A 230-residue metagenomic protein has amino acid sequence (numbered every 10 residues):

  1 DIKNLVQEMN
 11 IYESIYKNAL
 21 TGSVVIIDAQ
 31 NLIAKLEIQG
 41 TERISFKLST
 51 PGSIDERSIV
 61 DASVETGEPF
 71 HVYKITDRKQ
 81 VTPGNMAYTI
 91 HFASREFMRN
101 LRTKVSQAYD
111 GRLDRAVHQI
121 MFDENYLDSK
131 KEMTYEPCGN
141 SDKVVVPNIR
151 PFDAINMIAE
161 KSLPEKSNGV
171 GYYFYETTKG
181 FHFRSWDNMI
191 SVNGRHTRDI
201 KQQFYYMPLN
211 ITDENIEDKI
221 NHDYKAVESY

Functional and structural regions predicted by a protein language model:
D1-R102: Assembly/oligomerization scaffold segments
L5-V6, I38-E42, V105-G111, T197-F204: Short intrinsically disordered coil segments
L36, A108-L113, K143-R150: Extracytoplasmic/periplasmic, Sec-exported soluble proteins
I38-G40, F122, E160, P164: Short, intrinsically disordered, mixed-charge
A87-I90, S94-E96, M133-E228: Short beta-strand-centered interaction patches in the first periplasmic/extracellular domains of large envelope
T89, R99-A108, I120, I158: Subunit-assembly interface segments of extracellular/virion macromolecular structures
N100-T103, V117-V146: N-terminal export/assembly leaders
D114-H118, I155: Extracytoplasmic/secreted envelope proteins and their assembly/folding machinery, especially bacterial periplasmic
